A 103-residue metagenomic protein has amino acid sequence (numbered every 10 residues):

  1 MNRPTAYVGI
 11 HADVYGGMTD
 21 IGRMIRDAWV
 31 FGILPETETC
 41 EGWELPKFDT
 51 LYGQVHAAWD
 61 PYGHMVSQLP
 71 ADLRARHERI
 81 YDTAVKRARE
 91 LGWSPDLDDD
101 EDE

Functional and structural regions predicted by a protein language model:
M1-R3, W93-E103: Short intrinsically disordered terminal tails
A6-T50: N-terminal acidic leader/helix
G17, F31, R76, Y81 (+2 more regions): A generic signature of intrinsically disordered, low-complexity regions enriched in glycine/proline and charged/polar
T39-G92, D96: Amphipathic protein-protein interaction modules
